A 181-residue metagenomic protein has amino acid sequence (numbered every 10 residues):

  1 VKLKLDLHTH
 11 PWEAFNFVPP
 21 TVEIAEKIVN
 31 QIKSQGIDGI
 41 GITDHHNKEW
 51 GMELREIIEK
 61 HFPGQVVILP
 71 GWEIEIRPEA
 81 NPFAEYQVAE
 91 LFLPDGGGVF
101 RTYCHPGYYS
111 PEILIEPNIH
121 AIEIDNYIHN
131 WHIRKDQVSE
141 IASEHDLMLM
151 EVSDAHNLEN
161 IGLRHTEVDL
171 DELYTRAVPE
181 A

Functional and structural regions predicted by a protein language model:
V1-L7, P11-T21, E26-N30, E49-I57 (+4 more regions): Charged catalytic cores and adjacent phosphate/nucleic-acid-binding surfaces used for phosphate/nucleic-acid chemistry
I28-N47: Divalent metal-dependent hydrolysis catalytic cores, especially in the metallo-beta-lactamase
G41-I42, T102, E123: Conserved beta-strand positions in the central sheet of alpha/beta enzyme cores
D44, W72, S153: Glycine-rich, histidine-containing beta strand-loop boundary motifs that form or position
I68-P70: Generic structural signal for residues in well-ordered beta-strands
W72, T102-P106: Aromatic-lined carbohydrate-recognition surfaces of secreted/lumenal glycan-active proteins
